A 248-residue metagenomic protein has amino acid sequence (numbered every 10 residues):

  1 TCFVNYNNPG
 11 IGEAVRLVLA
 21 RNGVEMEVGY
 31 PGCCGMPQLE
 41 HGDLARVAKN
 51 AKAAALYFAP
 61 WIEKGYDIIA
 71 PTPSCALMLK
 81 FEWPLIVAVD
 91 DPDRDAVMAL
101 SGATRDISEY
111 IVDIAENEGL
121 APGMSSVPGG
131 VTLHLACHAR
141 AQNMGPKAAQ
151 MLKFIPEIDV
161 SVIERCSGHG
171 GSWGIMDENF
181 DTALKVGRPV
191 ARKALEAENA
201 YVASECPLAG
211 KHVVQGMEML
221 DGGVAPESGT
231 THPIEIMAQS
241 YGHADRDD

Functional and structural regions predicted by a protein language model:
T1-D248: Iron-sulfur cluster-binding electron-transfer modules in prokaryotic oxidoreductases
